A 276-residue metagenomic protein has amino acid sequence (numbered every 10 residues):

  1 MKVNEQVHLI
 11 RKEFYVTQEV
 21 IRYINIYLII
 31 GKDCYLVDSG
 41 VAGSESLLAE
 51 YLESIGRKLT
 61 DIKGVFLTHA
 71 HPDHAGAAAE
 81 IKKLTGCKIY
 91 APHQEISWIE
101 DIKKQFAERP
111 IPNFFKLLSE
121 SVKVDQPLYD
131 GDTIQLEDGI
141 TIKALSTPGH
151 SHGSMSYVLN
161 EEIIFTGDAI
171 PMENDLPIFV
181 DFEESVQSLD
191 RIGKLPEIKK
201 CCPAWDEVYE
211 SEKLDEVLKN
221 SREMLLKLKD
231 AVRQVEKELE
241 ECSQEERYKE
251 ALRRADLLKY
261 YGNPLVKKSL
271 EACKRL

Functional and structural regions predicted by a protein language model:
M1-I55, S156-G167: Conserved beta-strand hairpin/beta-sheet module of binuclear metal-dependent hydrolase folds, prominently
V3-Q6, I26, K63, T85 (+4 more regions): A structural signal for the main folded, soluble domain(s) of proteins
Q6, I29, D38, L48 (+9 more regions): Divalent metal-coordination and catalytic microenvironments
V7-F14, P112-K116, D138-G139: Short Pro/Gly-enriched beta-strand edge/turn motifs at strand-loop
Y35-V37, F66, I89, I163-F165 (+1 more regions): Residue-level marker for buried hydrophobic side chains located in beta-strands that build the well-ordered beta-sheet
V41-L47, E53-I134: Active-site HxH/HxHxD metal-binding segment of metal-dependent hydrolases
A42-G43, T133, T141-K227: Metallo-beta-lactamase
G193-K200, E207-L276: Accessory terminal helices/loops
